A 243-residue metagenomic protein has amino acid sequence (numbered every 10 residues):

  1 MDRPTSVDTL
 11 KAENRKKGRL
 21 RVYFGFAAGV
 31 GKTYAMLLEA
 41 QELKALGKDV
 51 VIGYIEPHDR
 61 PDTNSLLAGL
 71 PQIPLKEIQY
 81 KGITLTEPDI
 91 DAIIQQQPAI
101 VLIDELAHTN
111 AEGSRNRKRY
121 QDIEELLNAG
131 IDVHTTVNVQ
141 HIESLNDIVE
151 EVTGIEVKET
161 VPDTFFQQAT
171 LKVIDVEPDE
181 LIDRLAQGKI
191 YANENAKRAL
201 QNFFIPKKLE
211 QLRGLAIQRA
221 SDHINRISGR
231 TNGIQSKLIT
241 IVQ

Functional and structural regions predicted by a protein language model:
M1-G18, G53-D59, V101: Detector for small/aliphatic-rich hydrophobic stretches
S6-R19, Y23, T164-Q167, L171-Q243: Membrane-embedded alpha-helical bundles that form conduits across membranes
K17-Q95: Conserved P-loop
E42, E56-P61, A107-H108, V133 (+2 more regions): Conserved nucleotide-binding/hydrolysis micro-motifs of P-loop NTPases
D49, Q97-I100, A129-T135: Loop/turn-to-beta-strand initiation segments
E105-Y120, S144-D147: Conserved ATPase-coupling elements of RecA-like P-loop NTPase cores
N116-Y120, G130, V149-T164, K189-N193: A short alpha->loop->secondary-structure connector
K118-N138: Substrate-engagement module of ASCE P-loop NTPases
